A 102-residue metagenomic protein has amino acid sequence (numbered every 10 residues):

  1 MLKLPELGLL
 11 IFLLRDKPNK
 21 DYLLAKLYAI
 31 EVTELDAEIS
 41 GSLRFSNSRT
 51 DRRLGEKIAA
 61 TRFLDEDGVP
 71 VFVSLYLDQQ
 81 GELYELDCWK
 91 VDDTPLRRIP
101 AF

Functional and structural regions predicted by a protein language model:
M1-A60, R97-F102: N-terminal domain-onset segments
L64-F102: Short, compact, well-ordered microdomains
